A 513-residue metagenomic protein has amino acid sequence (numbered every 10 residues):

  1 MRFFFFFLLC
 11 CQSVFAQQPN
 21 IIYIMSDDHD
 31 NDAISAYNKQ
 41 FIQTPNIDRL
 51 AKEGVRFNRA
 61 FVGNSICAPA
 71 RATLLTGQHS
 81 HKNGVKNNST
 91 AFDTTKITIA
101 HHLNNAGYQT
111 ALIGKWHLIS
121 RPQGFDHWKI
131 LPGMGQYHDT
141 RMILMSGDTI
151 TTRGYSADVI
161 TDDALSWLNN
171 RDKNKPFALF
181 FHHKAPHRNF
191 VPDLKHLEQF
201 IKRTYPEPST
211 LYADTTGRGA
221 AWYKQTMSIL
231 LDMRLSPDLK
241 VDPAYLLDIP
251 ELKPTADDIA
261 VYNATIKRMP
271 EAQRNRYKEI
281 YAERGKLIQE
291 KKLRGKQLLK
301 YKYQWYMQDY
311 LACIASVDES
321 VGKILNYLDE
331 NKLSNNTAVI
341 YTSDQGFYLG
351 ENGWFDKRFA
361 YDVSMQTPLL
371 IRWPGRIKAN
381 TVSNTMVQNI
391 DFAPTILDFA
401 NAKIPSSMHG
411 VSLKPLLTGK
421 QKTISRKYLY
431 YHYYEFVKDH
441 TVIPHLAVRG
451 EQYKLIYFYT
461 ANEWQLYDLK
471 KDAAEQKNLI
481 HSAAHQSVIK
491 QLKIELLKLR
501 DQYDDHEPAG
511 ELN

Functional and structural regions predicted by a protein language model:
M1-P19: Bacterial Sec-dependent N-terminal signal peptides
A16-Y459, E463-W464, A473-I494, K498-D501 (+1 more regions): Formylglycine-dependent sulfatase
K470: Residues forming the ATP-binding cleft of Hanks-type serine/threonine protein kinase domains
